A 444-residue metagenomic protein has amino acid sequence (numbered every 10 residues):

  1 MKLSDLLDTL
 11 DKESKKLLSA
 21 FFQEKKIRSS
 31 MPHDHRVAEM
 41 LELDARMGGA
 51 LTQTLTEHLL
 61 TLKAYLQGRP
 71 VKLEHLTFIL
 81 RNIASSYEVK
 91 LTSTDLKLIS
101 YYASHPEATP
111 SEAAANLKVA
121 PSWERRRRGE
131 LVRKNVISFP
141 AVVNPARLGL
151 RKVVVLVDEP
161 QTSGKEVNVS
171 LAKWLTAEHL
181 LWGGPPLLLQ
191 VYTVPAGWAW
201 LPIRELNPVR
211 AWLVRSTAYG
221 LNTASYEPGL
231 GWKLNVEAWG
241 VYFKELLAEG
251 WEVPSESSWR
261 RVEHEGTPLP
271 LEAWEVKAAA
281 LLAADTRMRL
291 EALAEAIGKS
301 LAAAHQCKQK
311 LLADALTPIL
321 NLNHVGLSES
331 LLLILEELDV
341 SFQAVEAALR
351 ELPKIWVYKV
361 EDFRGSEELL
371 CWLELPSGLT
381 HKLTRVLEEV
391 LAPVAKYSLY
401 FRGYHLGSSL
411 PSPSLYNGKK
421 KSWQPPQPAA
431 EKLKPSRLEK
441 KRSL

Functional and structural regions predicted by a protein language model:
M1-L444: A compositional/biophysical signature of low hydrophobicity enriched in polar/charged and small residues
